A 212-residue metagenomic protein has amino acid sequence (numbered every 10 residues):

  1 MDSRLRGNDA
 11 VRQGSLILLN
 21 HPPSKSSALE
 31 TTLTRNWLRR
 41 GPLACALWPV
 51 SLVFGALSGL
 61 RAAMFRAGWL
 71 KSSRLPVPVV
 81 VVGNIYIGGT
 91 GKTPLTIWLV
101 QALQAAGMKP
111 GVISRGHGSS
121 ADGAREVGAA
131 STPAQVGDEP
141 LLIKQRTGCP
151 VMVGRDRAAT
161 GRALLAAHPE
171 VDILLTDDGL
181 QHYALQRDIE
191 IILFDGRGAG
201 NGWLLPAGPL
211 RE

Functional and structural regions predicted by a protein language model:
L19-N20, S24-R40, A199-E212: C-terminal accessory "lid"/substrate-recognition subdomains
N20-P22, N36, S51, V79-N84 (+6 more regions): P-loop NTP-binding module
K25-P78: A transmembrane-helix-recognition feature enriched in membrane-embedded lipid enzymes and envelope glyco-/phospholipid
A63-A129: Walker A (P-loop) phosphate-binding motif
G116-E212: Phosphate/Mg2+-binding loops and adjacent switch elements in nucleotide/diphosphate-handling enzyme cores
